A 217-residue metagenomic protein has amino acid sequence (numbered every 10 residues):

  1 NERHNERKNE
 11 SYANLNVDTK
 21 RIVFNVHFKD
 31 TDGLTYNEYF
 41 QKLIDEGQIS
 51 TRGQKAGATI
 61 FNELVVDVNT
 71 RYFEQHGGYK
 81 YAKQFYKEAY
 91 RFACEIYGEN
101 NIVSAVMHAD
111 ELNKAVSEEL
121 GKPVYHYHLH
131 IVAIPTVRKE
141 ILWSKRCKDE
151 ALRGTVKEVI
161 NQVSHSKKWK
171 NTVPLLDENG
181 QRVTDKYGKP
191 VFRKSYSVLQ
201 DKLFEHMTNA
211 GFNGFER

Functional and structural regions predicted by a protein language model:
N1-R217: N-terminal nicking endonuclease/strand-transfer module with a His-rich metal-binding environment and a catalytic Tyr
